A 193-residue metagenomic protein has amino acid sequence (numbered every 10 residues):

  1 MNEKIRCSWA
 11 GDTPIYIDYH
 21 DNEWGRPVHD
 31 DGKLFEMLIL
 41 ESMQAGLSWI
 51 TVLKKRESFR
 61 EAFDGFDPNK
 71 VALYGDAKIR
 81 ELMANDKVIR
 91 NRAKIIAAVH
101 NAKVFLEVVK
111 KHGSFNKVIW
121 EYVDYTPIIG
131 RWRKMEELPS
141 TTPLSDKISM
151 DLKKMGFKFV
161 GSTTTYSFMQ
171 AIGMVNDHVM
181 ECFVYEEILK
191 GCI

Functional and structural regions predicted by a protein language model:
M1-I193: HhH-family (HhH-GPD) DNA N-glycosylase catalytic core used in base-excision repair
